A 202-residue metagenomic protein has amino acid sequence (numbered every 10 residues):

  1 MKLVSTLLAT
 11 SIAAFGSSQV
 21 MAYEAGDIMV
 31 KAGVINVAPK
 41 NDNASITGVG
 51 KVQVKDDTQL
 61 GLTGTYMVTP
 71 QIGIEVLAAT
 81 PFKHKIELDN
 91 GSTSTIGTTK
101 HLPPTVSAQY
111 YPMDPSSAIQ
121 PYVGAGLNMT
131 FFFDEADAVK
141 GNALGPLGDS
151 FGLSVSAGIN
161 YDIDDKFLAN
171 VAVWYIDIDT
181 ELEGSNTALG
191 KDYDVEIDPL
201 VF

Functional and structural regions predicted by a protein language model:
M1-G26: Cleavable N-terminal export/targeting peptides
M21-T65, V201: Short glycine/proline- and aromatic-enriched beta-strand/turn motifs that initiate or cap beta-hairpins
A25-D27, N36, T63-A138, P199-F202: Gram-negative (and chloroplast) outer-membrane scaffold detector with strong preference for beta-barrel transmembrane
D42-G48, H84-T93, F133-A143, E181-L189: Outer-membrane beta-barrel translocator domains and adjoining extracellular loop/strand segments of Gram-negative
G50-D56, T93-K100, G141-F151, G190-D198: Replace "Gram-negative outer membrane beta-barrel proteins" with "bacterial and organellar outer membrane beta-barrel
T63-T65, N160, N170: Short, conserved structural micro-motifs that define repeat-unit consensus positions and nucleotide-binding loops
K83-E87, I163-F202: Predominantly the C-terminal beta-signal and adjacent terminal strand-loop region of outer-membrane beta-barrel
P104-A108, V123-M129, G148-I159, V173: Hydrophobic alpha-helical segments of small multi-pass membrane proteins
